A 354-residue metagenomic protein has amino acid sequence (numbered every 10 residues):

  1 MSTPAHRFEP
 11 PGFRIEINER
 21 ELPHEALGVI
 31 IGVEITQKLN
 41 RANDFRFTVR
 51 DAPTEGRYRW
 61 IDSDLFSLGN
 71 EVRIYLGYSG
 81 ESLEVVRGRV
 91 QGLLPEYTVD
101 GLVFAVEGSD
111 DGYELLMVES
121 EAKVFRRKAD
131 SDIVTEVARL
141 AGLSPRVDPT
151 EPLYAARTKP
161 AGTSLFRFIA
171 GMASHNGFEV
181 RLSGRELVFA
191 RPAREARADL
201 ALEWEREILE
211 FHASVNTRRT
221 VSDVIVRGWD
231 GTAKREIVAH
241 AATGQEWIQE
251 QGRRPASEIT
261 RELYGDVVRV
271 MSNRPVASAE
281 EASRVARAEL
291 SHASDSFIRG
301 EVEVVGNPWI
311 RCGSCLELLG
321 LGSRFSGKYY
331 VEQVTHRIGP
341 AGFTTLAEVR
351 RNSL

Functional and structural regions predicted by a protein language model:
M1-T3, L94, V103-V106, D110-G112 (+1 more regions): Short beta-strand-centered interaction patches in the first periplasmic/extracellular domains of large envelope
M1-Y113: Assembly/oligomerization scaffold segments
I35-L65, L209-L354: An acidic/polar, Gly/Ser/Thr-rich interaction patch typically located in mid-to-C-terminal regions of proteins
W60, E114-E136, R146-G171, H175 (+1 more regions): Short acidic/polar beta-strand-loop edge motifs in secreted extracellular and Gram-negative envelope-associated
R87, S131-V134, F166-I169, D223 (+1 more regions): Extracytoplasmic/secreted envelope proteins and their assembly/folding machinery, especially bacterial periplasmic
R87-E96, A193-A196, Y329-P340: Short, compositionally biased
I133-P149, T260-V267, R274: Intrinsically disordered, low-complexity terminal/linker regions enriched in Pro/Ser/Gly and acidic residues
A141, N176-V180, D230: Sec/Tat-exported extracytoplasmic proteins
